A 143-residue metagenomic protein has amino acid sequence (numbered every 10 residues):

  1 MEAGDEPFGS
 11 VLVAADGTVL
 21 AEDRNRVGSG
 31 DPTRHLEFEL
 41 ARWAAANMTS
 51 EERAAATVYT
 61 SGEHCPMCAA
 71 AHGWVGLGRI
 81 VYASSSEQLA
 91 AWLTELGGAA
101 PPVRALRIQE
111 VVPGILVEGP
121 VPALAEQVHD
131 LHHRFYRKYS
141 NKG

Functional and structural regions predicted by a protein language model:
M1, G73-G143: Zinc-dependent deaminase
A3-P7: Short, flexible loop/turn motifs enriched in small residues
F8, A54-T57, I115: Residue-level recognition of the N-termini of beta-strands and the immediately preceding loop/turn
F8-G17: Short beta-strand scaffold segments in enzyme catalytic cores
L20-V27: Short beta->alpha transition motifs characteristic of CBS
G28-W43: A short, polar/charged loop-to-alpha-helix boundary motif
S50-G62: Immediate flanking context of iron-sulfur cluster ligation sites
S61-R79: Local cysteine-cluster metal-coordination motifs and their immediate loop/turn environment, predominantly Fe-S cluster
